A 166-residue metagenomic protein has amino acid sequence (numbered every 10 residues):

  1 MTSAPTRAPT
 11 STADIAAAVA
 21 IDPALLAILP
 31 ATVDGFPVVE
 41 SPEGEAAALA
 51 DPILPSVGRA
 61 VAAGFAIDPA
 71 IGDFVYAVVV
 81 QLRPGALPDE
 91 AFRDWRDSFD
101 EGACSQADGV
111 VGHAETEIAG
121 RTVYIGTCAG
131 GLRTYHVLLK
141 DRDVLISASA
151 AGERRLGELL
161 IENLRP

Functional and structural regions predicted by a protein language model:
M1-A63, A114-I118, I161-P166: N-terminal "mature-domain start" segment
D34, R83, L87, R96-E101 (+2 more regions): Sec-exported extracytoplasmic/periplasmic mature domains
F36, G109-P166: A short, solvent-exposed beta-edge/loop patch
R59-A60, G72-Y76, R133-Y135, R142-V144: Short, surface-exposed beta-edge/turn micro-motifs
V61-W95: A short acidic-to-branched-hydrophobic micro-motif
E101-G102, G126: Extracellular secreted precursors and ectodomains with disulfide-bonded cysteine-rich loops/domains
S105-Q106: Well-ordered mid-protein domain cores that form the structural environment of catalytic cofactors
